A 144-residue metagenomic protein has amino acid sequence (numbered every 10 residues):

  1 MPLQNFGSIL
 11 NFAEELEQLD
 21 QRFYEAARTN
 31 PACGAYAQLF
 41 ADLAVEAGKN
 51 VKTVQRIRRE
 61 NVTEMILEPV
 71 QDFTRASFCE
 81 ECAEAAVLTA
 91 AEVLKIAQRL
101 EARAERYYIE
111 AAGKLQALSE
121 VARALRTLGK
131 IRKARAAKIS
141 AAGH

Functional and structural regions predicted by a protein language model:
P2-G34: The feature marks the first
L3-N5, R56-I57, N61-T63, L94 (+1 more regions): Domain-length accessory/inserted modules outside core catalytic folds
F6, A32, Y36, A90 (+1 more regions): Residue-level recognition of alpha-helical structural elements
A13, D20-A27, S77-Q116: Acidic/histidine-rich alpha-helical segments that form the ligand environment of transition-metal centers
A13-Y24, F40-R58, L100-A104, L125-I139: Alpha-helical transition-metal enzyme core signature, strongest for iron centers
V54, R58-N61, M65, S119 (+2 more regions): Leucine-rich amphipathic alpha-helices with coiled-coil/heptad-repeat character
R56-A90: Carboxylate-rich helix-loop segments that flank metal/cofactor sites and access channels in metalloenzymes
